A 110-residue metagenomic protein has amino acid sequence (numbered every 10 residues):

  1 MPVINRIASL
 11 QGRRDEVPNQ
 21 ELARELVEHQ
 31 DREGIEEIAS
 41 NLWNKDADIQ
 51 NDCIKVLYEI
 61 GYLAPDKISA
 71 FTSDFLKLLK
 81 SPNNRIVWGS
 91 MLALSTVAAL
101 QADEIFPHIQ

Functional and structural regions predicted by a protein language model:
M1-R6, Q30-N41, P65-L78, L100-Q110: Amphipathic alpha-helical scaffolding segments comprising HEAT/armadillo-like alpha-solenoid repeats
I7-H29, D52-P65, W88-L100: Structural detector for internal amphipathic alpha-helices that build alpha-solenoid repeat scaffolds
D15, K45-A47, P82-N84: Short inter-helical turns and helix N-cap capping residues of alpha-solenoid HEAT/ARM repeat scaffolds
G34, A39-E59: N-terminal interaction modules that seed assembly of large macromolecular complexes
I49-Q50, I68, V87, I105: Alpha-helix N-cap/helix-initiation sites
K67-S95: Hydrophobic/aromatic-rich structural module bridging two neighboring secondary-structure elements via a short loop
